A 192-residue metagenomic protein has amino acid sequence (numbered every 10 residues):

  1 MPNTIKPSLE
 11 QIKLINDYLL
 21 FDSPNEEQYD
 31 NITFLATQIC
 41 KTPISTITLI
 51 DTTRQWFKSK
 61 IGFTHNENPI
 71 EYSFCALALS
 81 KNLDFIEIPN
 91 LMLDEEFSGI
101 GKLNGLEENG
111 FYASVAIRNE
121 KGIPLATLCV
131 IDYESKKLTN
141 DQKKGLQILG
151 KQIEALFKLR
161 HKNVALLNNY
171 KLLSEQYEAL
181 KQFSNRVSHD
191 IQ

Functional and structural regions predicted by a protein language model:
M1-P69: Intrinsically disordered, low-complexity terminal regulatory regions
I44, S114, T127: Short hydrophobic/aromatic beta-strand element in the GNAT-like acyltransferase core that lines or flanks the acyl-donor
R54-K58, H65-N104: Regulatory sensory and allosteric helical modules in signal-transduction proteins and certain transcription factors
E67, I131-I148: Regulatory loop-to-helix N-cap segments in sensory/regulatory domains that couple ligand/signal detection
G110-N119: A short, aliphatic-rich beta-strand micro-motif
K121-D132: Sensory beta-strand/linker motifs that couple input domains to effectors
N140-K171: Signal-transmission coiled-coil "S-helix"-like helices that couple sensory/receiver modules to catalytic effector
E178, Q182-D190: Conserved phosphoacceptor histidine of two-component systems
